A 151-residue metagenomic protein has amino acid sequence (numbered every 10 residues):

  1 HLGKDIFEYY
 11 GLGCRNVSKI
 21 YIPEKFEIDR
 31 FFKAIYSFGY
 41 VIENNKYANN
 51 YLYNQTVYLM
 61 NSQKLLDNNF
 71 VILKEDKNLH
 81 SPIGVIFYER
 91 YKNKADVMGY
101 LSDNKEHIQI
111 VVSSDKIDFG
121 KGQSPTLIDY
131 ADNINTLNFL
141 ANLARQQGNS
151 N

Functional and structural regions predicted by a protein language model:
H1-D5: Active-site/ligand-binding-proximal alpha/beta "capping" segment
I6-N151: NAD(P)-dependent aldehyde/semialdehyde dehydrogenase
